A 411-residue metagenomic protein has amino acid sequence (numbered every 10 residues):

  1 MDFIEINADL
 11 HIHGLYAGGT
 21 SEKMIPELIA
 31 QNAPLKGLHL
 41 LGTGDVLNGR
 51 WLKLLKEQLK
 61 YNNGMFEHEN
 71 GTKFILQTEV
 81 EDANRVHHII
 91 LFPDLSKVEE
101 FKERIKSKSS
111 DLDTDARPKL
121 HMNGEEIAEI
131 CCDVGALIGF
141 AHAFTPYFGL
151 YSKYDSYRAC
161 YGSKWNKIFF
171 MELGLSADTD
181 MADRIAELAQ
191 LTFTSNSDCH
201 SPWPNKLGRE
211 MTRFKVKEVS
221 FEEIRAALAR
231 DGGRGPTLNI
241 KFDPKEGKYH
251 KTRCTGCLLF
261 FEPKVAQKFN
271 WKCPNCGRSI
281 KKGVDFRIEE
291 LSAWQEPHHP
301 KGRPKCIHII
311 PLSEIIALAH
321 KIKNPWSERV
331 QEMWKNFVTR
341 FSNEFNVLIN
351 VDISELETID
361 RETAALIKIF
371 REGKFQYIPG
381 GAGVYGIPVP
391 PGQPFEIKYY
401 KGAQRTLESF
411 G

Functional and structural regions predicted by a protein language model:
M1-A83, F375-Q376, Y385-P390, I397-G402 (+1 more regions): An N-terminally biased module of ancient metal coordination in phosphate/nucleic-acid-related enzymes
E5, L52-F169: Extended substrate/RNA-proximal surfaces in nucleic-acid metabolism proteins
H11, D45, I90, I138 (+4 more regions): Divalent metal-coordination and catalytic microenvironments
H11-L15, H142, H200: Histidine-centered divalent metal-coordination motifs
G18-S21, L52-K56, F148-Y154, W203-K215: Histidine/acidic-residue-rich catalytic or RNA/ligand-binding cores of hydrolases and nuclease-related proteins
Q190-K206: Short acidic/histidine-rich active-site segments
P236-I307: Cys/His-rich short segments
I316, I322-G411: Low-complexity, acidic/Ser/Thr- and charged residue-rich accessory regions of DNA metabolism proteins
